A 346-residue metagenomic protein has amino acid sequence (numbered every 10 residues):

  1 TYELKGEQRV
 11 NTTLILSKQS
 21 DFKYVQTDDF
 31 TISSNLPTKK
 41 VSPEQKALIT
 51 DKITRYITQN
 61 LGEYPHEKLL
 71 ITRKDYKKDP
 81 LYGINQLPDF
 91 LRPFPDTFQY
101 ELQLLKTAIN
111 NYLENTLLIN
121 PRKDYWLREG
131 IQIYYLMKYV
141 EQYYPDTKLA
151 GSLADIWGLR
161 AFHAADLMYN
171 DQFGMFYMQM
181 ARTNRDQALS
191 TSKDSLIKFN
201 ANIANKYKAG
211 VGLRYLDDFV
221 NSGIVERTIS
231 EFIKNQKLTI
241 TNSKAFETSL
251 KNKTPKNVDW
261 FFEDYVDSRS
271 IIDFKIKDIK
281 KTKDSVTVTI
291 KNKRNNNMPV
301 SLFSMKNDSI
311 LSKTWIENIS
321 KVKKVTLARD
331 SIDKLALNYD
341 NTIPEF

Functional and structural regions predicted by a protein language model:
T1, I272, D278-D340: Beta-strand-rich binding/interaction modules
T1-I15, Q19, L337-D340: Extended, low-hydrophobicity, Ser/Thr/Pro/Gly-biased non-transmembrane segments
E3-L4, S20-L127, I131-Y139, Y143 (+1 more regions): Juxtacatalytic substrate-recognition/specificity segment
T12, K78-Y82, M137-D146, A161-Y169 (+2 more regions): Secretory-pathway/luminal and periplasmic proteins that interact with or process carbohydrate-rich
P65, D194, K198-K283: Amphipathic alpha-helical substructures
P65-T72, R122-K123, D146-G151, R227-T228 (+1 more regions): Surface-exposed patches in mature extracellular/periplasmic domains of secreted proteins
K123, E129-V211: Acidic/His/Gly-enriched intrinsically disordered linker/tail segments that often contain short helix/coil "MoRF-like"
N341-F346: Glycine/proline-rich low-complexity spacer/linker segments in large multi-domain proteins
